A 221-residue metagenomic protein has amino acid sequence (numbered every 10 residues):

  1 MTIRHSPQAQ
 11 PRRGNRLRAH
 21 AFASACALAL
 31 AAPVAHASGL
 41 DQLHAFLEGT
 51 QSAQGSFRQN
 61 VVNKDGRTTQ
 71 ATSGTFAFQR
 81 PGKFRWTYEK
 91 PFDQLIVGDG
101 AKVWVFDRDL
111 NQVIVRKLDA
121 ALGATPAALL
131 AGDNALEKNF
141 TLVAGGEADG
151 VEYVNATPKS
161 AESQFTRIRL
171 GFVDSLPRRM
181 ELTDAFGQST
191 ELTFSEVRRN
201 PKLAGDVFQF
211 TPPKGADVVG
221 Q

Functional and structural regions predicted by a protein language model:
M1-R16: N-terminal secretory signal peptides that target proteins for export/translocation
T2, L28, A35-T69, P212-Q221: N-terminal leader/targeting segments and the immediate start of mature chains
A21-A31: Bacterial N-terminal signal peptides
L47, L122-E137: Short, solvent-exposed helix-to-loop capping segments enriched in aromatics
Q51-Q59, T72-F76, G82-W86: One face of beta-strands
R58-V62, T87-E89, F106-R108, T157-K159 (+1 more regions): A generic structural motif
T75-A124, T190-E191: An acidic-aromatic
I114, K138-Q221: Gly/Pro-enriched, hydrophobic low-complexity segments that function as extracytoplasmic propeptides/linkers
